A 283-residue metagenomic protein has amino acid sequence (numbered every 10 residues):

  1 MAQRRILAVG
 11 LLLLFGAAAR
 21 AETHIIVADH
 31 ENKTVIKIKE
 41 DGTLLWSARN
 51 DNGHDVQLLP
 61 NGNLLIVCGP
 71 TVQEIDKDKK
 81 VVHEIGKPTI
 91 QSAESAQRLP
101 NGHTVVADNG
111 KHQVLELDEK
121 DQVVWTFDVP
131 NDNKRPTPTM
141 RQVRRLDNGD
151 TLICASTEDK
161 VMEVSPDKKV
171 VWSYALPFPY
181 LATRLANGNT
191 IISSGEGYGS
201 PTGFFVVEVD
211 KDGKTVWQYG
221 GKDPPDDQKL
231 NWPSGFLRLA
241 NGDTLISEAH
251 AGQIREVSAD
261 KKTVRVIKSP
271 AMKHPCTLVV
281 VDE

Functional and structural regions predicted by a protein language model:
M1-A8: Bacterial N-terminal signal peptides that target proteins for export
A8-G16: Bacterial N-terminal signal peptides
A21-E283: Histidine-/acidic-rich catalytic cores in large beta-rich domains
